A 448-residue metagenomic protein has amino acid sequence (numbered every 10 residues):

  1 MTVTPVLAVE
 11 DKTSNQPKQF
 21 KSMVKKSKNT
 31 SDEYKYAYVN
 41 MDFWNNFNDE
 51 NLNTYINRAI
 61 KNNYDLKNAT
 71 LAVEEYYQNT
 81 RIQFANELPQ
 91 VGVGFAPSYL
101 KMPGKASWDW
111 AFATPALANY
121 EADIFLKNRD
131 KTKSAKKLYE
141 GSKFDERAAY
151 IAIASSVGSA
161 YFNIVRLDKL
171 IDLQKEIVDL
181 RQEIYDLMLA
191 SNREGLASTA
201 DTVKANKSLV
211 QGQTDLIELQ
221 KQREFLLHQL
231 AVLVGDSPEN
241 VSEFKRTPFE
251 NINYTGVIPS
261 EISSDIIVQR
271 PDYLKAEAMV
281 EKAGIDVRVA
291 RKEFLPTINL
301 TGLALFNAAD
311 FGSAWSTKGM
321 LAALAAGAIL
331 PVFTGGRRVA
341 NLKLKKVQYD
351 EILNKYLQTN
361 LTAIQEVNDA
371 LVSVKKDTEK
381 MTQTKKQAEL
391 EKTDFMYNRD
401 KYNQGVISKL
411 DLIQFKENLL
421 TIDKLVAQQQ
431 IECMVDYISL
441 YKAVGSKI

Functional and structural regions predicted by a protein language model:
M1-K61, K136, Q220-V268, D310 (+1 more regions): Terminal intrinsically disordered/low-complexity segments used for targeting and assembly
V6, P17-K18, N128, K137 (+7 more regions): Periplasmic alpha-helical coiled-coil/stalk elements that build and connect Gram-negative outer-membrane
N29-E50, N57, F95-L117, N240-P259 (+3 more regions): Small/polar, glycine/serine/threonine/aspartate-rich low-complexity segments that form flexible
K67-A85, G94-S98, E281: Short, acidic/charged, Gly/Pro-enriched secondary-structure junctions
K67-N68, F84-A85, A122-Y150, A200 (+6 more regions): Sec/SRP-type N-terminal targeting helices
S191-L196, Y402-V406, A443-S446: A short glycine-centered flexible hinge/capping loop motif at secondary-structure junctions
I266, L300, A328, K345 (+11 more regions): Hydrophobic, well-ordered secondary-structure elements that form the walls of internal hydrophobic environments
